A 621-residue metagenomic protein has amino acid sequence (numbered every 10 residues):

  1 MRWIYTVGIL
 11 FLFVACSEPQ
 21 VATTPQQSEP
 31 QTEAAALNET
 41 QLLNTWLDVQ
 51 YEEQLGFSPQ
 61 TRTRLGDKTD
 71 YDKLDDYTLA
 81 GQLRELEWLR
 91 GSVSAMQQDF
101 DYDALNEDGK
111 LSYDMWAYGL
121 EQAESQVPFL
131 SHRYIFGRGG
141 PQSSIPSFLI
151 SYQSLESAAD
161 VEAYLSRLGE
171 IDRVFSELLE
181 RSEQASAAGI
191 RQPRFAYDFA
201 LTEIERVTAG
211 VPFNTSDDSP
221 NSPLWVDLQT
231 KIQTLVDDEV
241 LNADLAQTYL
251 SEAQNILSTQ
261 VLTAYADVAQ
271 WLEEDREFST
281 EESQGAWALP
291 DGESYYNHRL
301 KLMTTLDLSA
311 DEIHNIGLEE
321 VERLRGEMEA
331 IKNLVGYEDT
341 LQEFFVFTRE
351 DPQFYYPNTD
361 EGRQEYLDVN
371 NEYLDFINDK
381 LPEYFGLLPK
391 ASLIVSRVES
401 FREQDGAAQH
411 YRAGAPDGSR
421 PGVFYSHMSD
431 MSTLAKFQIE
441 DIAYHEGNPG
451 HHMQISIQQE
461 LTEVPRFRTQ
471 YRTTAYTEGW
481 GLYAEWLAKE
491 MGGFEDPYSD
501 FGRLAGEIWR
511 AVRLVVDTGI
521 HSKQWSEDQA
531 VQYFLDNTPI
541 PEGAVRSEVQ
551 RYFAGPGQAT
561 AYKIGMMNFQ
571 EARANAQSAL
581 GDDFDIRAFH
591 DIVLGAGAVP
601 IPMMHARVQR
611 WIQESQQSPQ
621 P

Functional and structural regions predicted by a protein language model:
R2-I9: Sec-dependent signal peptide recognition, specifically the positively charged N-region followed immediately by
L12-A15: C-terminal motif of bacterial Sec signal peptides marking the signal peptidase cleavage site
E18-P621: N-terminal maturation segment of proteins
